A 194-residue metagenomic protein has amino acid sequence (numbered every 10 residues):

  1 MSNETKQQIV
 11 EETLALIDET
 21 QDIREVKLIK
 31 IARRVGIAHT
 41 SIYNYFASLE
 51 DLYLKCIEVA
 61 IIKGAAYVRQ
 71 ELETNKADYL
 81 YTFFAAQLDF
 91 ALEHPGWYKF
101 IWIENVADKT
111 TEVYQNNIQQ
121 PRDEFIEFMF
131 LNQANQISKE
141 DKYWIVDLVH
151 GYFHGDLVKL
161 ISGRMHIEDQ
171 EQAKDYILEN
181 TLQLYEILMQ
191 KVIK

Functional and structural regions predicted by a protein language model:
M1-Q21, K30: Basic, helix-initiating cap at the start of DNA-binding domains
Q8-A15, R34, D51-E71, T82-D89 (+1 more regions): Alpha-helical structural segments
I23-K30, E50: Ser/Thr-centered, proline-biased regulatory motifs and S/T-rich low-complexity segments located at helix/coil boundaries
V35-F46: Short hydrophobic/aromatic patch on the recognition helix
A66-R69, K109-N135, Y143-D147, D175-L182 (+1 more regions): Amphipathic alpha-helical packing segments from all-alpha helical-bundle domains
A77-G96, Y143, D147, L182: Amphipathic alpha-helical segments that line or abut small-molecule/effector binding pockets and mediate allosteric
L92-T110, V158-H166: Amphipathic alpha-helical segments used for helix-helix packing
N132-T181, V192: Hydrophobic/aromatic-rich alpha-helical bundle segments in the mid-to-C-terminal region
